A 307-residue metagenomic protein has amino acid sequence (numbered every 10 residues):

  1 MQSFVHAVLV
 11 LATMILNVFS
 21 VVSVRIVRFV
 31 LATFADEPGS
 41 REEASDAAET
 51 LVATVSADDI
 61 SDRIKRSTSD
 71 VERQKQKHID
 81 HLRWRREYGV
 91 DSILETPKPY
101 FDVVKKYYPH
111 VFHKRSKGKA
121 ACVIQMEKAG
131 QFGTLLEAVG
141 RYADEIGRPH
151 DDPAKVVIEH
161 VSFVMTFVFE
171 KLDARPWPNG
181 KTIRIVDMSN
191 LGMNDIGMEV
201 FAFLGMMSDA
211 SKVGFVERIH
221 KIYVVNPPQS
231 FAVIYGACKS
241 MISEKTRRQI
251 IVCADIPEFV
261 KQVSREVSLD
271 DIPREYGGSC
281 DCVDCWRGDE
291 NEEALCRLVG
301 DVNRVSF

Functional and structural regions predicted by a protein language model:
M1-F307: Basic, amphipathic alpha-helical/coil surface patches used to engage anionic, phosphate-bearing ligands and membranes
